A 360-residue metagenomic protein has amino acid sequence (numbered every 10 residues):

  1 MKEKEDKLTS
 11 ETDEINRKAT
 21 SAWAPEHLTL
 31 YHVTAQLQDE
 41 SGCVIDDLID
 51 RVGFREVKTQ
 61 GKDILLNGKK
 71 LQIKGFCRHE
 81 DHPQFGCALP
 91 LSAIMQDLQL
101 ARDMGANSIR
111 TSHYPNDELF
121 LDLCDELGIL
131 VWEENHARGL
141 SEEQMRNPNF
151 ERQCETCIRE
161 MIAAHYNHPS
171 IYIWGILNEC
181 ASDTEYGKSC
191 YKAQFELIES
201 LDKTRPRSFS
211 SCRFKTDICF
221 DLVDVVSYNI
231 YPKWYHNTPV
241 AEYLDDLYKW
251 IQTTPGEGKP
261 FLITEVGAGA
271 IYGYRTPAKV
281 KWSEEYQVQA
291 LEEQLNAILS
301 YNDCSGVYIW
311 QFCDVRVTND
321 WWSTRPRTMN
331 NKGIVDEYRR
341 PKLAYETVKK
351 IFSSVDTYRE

Functional and structural regions predicted by a protein language model:
M1-E118, L123, L127-V131, C157 (+8 more regions): Secreted/periplasmic carbohydrate-active enzymes, especially glycoside hydrolases
S21-P25, H79-A93, L100, M104-S112 (+5 more regions): The substrate-binding groove and active-site-proximal loops of carbohydrate-active enzymes, especially glycoside
Y114, H136, L177-A181, K203 (+4 more regions): Catalytic metal-binding/acid-base residues of hydrolase active sites
L121, I162-H165, K215-D217, D221-L222: Mature extracellular/periplasmic domains of secretome proteins
D125-L130, Q144-E155, R159, S189-C190 (+1 more regions): Aromatic- and acidic-residue-enriched segments that line the glycan-binding/catalytic groove of carbohydrate-active
G128-N135, V225-I230: Short hydrophobic/aromatic-enriched beta-strand-loop microsegments
Q144-H165, L177, L247-T253, N296-A297: Ligand-binding grooves and catalytic loops that recognize ribose/phosphate and carbohydrate rings, and esterified lipid
Y172-W174, E196-L197, S208, T216-V225 (+1 more regions): Substrate-binding clefts and catalytic carboxylate motifs of secreted carbohydrate-active enzymes
